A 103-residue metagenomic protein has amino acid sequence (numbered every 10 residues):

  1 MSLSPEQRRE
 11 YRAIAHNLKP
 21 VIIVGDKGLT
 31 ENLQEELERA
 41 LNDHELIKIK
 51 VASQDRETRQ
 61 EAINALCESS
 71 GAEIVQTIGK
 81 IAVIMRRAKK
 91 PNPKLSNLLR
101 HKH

Functional and structural regions predicted by a protein language model:
M1-H103: Positively charged, polar, low-complexity stretches
